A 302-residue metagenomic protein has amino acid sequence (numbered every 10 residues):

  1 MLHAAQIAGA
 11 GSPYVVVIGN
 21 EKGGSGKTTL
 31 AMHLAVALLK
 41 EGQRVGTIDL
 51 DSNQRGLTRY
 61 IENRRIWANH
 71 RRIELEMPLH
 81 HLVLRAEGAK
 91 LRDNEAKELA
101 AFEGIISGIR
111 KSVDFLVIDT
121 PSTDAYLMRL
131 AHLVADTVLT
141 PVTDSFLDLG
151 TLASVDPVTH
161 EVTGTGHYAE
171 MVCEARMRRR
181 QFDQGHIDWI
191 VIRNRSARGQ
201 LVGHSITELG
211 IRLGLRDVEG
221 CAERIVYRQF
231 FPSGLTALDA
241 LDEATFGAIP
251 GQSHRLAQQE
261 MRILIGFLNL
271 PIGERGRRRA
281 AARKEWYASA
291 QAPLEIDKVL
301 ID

Functional and structural regions predicted by a protein language model:
M1-A10, R180-D302: C-terminal lobe/tail of nucleotide-utilizing enzymes
V15, G19-S25, A37-L116, S122 (+1 more regions): P-loop/Walker-type NTP enzyme "switch/lid" segment
L30: Hydrophobic positions on the alpha1 helix immediately C-terminal to the Walker A/P-loop
H33, A37, L130: Active-site signature of alpha/beta-hydrolase-fold catalytic machinery across serine- and Asp/Cys-nucleophile hydrolases
E41, I118-E219: Conserved catalytic-core segment of NTP-binding enzymes
R55, L147-L149, R228: Generic structural signal for helix capping and beta-alpha/helix-loop junctions
T58-I61, T151-S154, G203-H204, F230-G234: Short aromatic-enriched loop/helix-cap "lid" or pocket-rim segments at secondary-structure transitions that line
N63-W67, P157-T159, T236-L238: Short, hinge-like loop/turn segments at secondary-structure boundaries
